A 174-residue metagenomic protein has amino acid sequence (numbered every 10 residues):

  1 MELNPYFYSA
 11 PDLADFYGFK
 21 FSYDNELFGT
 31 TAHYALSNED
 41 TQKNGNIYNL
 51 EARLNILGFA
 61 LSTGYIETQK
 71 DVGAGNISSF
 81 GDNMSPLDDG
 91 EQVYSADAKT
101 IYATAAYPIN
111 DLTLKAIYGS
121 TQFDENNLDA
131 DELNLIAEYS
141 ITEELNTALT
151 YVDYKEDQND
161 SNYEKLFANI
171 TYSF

Functional and structural regions predicted by a protein language model:
M1-N4, L27-A32, G58-T63, K70-D71 (+2 more regions): Repeated loop/turn-to-beta-strand initiation elements of outer-membrane beta-barrel proteins
L3, F19-F21, L50-A52, T63 (+3 more regions): Membrane-embedded beta-strands of outer-membrane beta-barrel proteins, especially the hydrophobic/small aromatic
Y6-A10, D24, H33-S37, N49 (+4 more regions): Outer-membrane beta-barrel pore domains and translocons
Y6-P11, N38-T41, D88-Y94, Q122-L128 (+1 more regions): Outer-membrane beta-barrel domain signature
L13-Y17, N44-Y48, D97-I101, D129-L133 (+1 more regions): Residues that define the transmembrane beta-barrel architecture of outer-membrane proteins
E39-G75: Long, well-ordered mid-to-C-terminal structural blocks that present hydrophobic/aromatic surfaces
V72-G90, E125: Solvent-exposed loop segments that connect transmembrane elements
A103, Y107-I109, Y118, Y139-I141 (+1 more regions): Outer-membrane beta-barrel "beta-signal"
